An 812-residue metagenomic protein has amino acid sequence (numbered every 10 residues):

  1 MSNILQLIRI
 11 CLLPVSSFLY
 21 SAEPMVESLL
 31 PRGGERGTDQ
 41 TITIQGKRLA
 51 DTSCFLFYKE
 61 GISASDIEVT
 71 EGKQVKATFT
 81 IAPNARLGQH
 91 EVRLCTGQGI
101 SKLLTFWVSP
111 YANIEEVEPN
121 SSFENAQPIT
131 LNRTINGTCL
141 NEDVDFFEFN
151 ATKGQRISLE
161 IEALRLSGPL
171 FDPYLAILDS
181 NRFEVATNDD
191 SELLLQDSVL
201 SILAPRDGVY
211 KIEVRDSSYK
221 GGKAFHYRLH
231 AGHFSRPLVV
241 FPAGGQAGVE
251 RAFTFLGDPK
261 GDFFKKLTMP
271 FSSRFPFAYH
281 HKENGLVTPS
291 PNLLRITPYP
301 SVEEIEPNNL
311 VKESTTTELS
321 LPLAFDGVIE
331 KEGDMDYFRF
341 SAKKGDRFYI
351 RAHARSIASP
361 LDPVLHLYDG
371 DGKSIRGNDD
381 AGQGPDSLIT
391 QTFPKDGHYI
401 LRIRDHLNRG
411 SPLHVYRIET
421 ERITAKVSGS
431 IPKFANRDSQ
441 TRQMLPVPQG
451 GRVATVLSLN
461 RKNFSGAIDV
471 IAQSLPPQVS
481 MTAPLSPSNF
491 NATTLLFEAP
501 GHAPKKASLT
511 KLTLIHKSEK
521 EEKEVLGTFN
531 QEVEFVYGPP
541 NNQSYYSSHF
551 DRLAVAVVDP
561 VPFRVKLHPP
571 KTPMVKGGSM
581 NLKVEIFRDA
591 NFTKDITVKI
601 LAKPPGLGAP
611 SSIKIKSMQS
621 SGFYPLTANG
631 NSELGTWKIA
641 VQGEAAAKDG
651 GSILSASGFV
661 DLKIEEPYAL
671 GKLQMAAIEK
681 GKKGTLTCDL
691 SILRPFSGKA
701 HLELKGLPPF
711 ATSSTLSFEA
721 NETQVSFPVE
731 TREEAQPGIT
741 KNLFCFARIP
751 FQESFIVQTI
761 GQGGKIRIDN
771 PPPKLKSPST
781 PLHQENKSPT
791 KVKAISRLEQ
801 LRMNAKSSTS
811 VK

Functional and structural regions predicted by a protein language model:
A22-S65, T70-Q74, P83, G97 (+12 more regions): Acidic, Ser/Thr/Pro-rich low-complexity intrinsically disordered segments
S28-P31, V240-P242, I431, R442 (+5 more regions): Surface-exposed, proline-enriched loop/turn segments that connect beta strands in immunoglobulin-like
E68-K73, N84, E192-L194, A204 (+8 more regions): Short proline/glycine- and polar residue-rich coil/turn motifs
A77-N84, S201-A204, F264-R274, T390-F393 (+3 more regions): Short, hydrophobic beta-strand segments
N84-E91, G222-A224, S272-A278, G410-L413 (+3 more regions): Short glycine/proline/serine/threonine-rich loop/turn segments at secondary-structure transition edges
L103-T105, G222-A224, G410-V415, K520-N530 (+3 more regions): Beta-sandwich strand segments
L104-L131, G285-L321: Predominantly extracellular/luminal regions of secreted and cell-surface proteins, especially disulfide-bonded
T105-N113, R228-F234, P270-S272, L293-S301 (+5 more regions): Short beta-strand edge segments in extracellular beta-sheet folds
